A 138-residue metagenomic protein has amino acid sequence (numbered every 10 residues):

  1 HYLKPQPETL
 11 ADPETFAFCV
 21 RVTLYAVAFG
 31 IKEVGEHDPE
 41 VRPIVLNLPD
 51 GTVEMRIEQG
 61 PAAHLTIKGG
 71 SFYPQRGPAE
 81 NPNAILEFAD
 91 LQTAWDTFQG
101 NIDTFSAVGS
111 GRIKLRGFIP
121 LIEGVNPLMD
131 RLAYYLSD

Functional and structural regions predicted by a protein language model:
H1-D138: Feature captures hydrophobic
